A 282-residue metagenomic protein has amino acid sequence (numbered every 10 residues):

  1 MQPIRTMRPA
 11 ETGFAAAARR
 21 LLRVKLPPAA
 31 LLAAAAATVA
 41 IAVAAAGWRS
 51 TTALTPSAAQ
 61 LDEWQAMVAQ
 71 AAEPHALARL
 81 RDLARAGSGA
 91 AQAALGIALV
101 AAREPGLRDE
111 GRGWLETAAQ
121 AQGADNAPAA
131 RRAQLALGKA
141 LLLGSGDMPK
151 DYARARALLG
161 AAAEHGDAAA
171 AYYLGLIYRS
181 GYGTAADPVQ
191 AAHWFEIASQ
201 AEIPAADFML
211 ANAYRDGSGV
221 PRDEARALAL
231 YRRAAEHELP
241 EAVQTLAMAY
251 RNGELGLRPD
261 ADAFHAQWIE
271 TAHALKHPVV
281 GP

Functional and structural regions predicted by a protein language model:
M1-A15: N-terminal intrinsically disordered, acidic low-complexity segments at the extreme N-terminus
R20-A34: N-terminal Sec-pathway targeting helices
V39-I97: N-terminal leader/linker segments that initiate helical-solenoid repeat arrays
A71-H75, P105-W114, M148-L158, A185-W194 (+2 more regions): Structural signature of tandem alpha-helical TPR/SEL1-like repeats, specifically the intra-repeat loop/turn
A72, A86-G89, A101-R103, A121-A124 (+11 more regions): Short helix-capping/linker turns of helical repeat alpha-solenoids
R81-L83, A118, G123, A161-A162 (+3 more regions): Canonical positions in the second alpha-helix
A94-A101, Q134-L143, Y173-S180, D207-D216 (+2 more regions): Hydrophobic face of amphipathic alpha-helices that form TPR/SEL1-like repeat modules and related alpha-solenoid
T245, R251-P282: Terminal, low-structured helical/coil segments at or just beyond the last alpha-helical repeat
